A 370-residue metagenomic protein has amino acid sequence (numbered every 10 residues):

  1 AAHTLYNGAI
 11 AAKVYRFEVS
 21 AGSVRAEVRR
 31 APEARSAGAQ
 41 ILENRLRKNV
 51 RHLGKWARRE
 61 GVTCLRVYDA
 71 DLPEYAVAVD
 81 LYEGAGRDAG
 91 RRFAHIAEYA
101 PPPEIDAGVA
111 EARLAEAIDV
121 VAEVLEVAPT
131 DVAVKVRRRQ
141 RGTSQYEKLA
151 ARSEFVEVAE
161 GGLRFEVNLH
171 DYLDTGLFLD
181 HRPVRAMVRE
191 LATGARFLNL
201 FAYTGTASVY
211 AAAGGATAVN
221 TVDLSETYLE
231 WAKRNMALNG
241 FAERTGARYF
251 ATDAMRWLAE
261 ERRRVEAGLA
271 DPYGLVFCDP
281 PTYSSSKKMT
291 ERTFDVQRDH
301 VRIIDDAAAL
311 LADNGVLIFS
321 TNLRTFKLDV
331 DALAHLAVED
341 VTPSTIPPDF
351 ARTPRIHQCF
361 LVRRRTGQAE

Functional and structural regions predicted by a protein language model:
A1-R92: Non-catalytic accessory regions of SAM-dependent methyltransferases
A1-S23, V316-E370: C-terminal catalytic and target-recognition region of SAM-dependent MTase-like enzymes, primarily methyltransferases
A2-H3, N7, D69, P73-E83 (+3 more regions): Non-catalytic substrate-recognition/targeting regions of SAM-dependent transferases
G194-Y203: Conserved class I S-adenosyl-L-methionine
T204-T217: Conserved SAM-binding loop of SAM-dependent methyltransferases across substrates and taxa, primarily the Class I
A218-D223: Conserved SAM-binding motif I beta-strand of class I
S225-L275: S-adenosyl-L-methionine
Y228, A251, Y273-D306: Mobile active-site "lid"/loop adjacent to the S-adenosyl-L-methionine
